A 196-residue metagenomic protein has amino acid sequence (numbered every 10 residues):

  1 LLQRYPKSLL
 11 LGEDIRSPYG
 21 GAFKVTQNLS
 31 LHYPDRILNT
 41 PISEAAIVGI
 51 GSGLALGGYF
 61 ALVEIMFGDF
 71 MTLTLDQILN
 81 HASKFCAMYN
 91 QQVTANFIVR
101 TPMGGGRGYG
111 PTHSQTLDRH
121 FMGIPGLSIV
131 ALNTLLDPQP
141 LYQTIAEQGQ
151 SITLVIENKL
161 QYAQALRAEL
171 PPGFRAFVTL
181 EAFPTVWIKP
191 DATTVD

Functional and structural regions predicted by a protein language model:
L1, V186-A192: Short boundary motifs at domain starts and secondary-structure transition points
L1-A163, F174: Thiamine diphosphate
Q161-I188: Aromatic-enriched
V195-D196: Glycine-rich phosphate/diphosphate-binding loop of Rossmann-like nucleotide-binding domains
